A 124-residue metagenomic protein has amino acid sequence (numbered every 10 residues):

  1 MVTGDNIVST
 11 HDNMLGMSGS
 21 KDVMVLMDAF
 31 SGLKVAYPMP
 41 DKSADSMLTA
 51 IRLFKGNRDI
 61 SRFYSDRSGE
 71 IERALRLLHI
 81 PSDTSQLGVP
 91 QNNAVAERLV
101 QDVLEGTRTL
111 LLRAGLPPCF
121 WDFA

Functional and structural regions predicted by a protein language model:
M1-E105: Retroviral integrase
V95-A124: Charged alpha-helix within mobile-element recombinases
